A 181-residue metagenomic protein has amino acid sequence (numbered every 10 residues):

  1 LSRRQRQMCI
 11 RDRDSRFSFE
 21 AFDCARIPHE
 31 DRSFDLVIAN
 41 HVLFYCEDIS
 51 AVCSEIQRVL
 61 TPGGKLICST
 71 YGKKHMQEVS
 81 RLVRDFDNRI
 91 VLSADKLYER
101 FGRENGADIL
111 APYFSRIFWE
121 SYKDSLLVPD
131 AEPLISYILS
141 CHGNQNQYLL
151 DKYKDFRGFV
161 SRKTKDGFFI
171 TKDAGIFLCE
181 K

Functional and structural regions predicted by a protein language model:
L1-D12: Single conserved hydrophobic/aromatic residue that forms the stacking wall/gate of nucleotide- or nucleobase-binding
R6, F34-D35: Local beta-strand N-terminus motif with an aromatic residue
D14-E30: Conserved SAM-binding strand-loop segment of SAM-dependent methyltransferases
I38: A conserved beta-strand element that flanks and buttresses the S-adenosyl-L-methionine
H41-Y45: Short catalytic micro-motifs in class I SAM-dependent methyltransferases
S50-K65: A short glycine-rich, Lys/Arg-flanked "PGG" loop and its adjoining helix->strand segment in the class I
K65-L92: Conserved class I S-adenosyl-L-methionine
L97-K181: Conserved Class I S-adenosyl-L-methionine
